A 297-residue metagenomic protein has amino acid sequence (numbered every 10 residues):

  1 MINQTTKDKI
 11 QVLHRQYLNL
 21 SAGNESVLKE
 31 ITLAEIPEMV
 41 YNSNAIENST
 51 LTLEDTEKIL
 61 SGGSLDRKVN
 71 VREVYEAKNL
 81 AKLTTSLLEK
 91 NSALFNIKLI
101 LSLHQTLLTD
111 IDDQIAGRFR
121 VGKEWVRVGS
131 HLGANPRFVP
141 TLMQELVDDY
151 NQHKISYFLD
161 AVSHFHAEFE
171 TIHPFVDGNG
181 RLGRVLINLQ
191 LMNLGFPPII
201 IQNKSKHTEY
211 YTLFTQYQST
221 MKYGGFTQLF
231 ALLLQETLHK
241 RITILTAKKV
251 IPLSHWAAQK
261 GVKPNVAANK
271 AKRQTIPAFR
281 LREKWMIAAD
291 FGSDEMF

Functional and structural regions predicted by a protein language model:
M1-D177, R181-F297: FIC/Doc superfamily catalytic core
